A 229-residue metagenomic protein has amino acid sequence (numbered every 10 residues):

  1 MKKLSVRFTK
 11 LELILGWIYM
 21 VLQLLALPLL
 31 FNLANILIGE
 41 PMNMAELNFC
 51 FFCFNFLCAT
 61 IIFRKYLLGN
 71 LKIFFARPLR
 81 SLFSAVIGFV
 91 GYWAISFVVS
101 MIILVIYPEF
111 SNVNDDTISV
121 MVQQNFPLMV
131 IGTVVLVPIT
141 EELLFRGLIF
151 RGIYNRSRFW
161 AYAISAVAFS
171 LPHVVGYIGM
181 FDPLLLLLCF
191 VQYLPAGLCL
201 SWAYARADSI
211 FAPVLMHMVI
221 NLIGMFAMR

Functional and structural regions predicted by a protein language model:
M1-T9: Short, Lys/Arg-rich, polar N-terminal cytosolic tail immediately upstream of the first transmembrane signal-anchor
K10-P28, N55, V86-Y92, Y162-A168: Alpha-helical transmembrane segments
I14-Y66, V113-V120, L128: Alpha-helical transmembrane segments in multi-pass membrane proteins
Y19, L47-F51, G88, Y92 (+3 more regions): Alpha-helical transmembrane segments of multi-pass integral membrane proteins
L29-G39, I106, V174-M180: Juxtamembrane "helix-exit" motif on the non-cytosolic side of transmembrane helices
I38-M42, G69-V137: Juxtamembrane helix-loop-helix connectors linking adjacent transmembrane helices in multi-pass membrane enzymes
T60-N70, A203-R206: Structural signal for the C-terminal ends of transmembrane alpha-helices and the immediately following loop
F97, Q124-R229: Transmembrane helix-loop-helix hairpins at the membrane interface of multi-pass integral membrane proteins
